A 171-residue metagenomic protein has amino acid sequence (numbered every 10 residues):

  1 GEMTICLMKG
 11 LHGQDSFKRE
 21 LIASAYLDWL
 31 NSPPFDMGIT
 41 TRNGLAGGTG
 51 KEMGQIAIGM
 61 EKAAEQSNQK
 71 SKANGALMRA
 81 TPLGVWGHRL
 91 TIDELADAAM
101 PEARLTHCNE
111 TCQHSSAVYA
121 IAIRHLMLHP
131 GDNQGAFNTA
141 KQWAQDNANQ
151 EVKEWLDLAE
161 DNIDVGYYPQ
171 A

Functional and structural regions predicted by a protein language model:
G1-A171: Structured, active/binding-site neighborhoods that engage oxygen-rich ligands
